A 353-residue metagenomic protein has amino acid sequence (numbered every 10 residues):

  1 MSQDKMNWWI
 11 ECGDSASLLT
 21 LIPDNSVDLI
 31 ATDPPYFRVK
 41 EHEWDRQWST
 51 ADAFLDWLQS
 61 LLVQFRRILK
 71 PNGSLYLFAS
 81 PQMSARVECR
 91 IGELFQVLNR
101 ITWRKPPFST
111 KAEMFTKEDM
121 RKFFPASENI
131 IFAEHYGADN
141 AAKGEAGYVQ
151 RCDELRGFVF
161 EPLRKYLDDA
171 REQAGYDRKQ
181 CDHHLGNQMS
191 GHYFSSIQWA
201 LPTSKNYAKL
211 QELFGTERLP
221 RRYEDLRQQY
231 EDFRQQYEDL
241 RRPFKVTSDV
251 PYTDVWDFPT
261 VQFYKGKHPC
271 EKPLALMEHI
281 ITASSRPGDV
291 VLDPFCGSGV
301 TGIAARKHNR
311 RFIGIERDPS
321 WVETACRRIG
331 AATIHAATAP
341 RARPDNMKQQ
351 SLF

Functional and structural regions predicted by a protein language model:
M1-I315, S320-V322, L352-F353: Core catalytic lobe of class I
A325-C326: Conserved SAM-binding loop
A332: Glycine-rich, small/polar surface segments that engage phosphate groups of diverse ligands
A342-F353: Acidic, low-complexity intrinsically disordered tails
